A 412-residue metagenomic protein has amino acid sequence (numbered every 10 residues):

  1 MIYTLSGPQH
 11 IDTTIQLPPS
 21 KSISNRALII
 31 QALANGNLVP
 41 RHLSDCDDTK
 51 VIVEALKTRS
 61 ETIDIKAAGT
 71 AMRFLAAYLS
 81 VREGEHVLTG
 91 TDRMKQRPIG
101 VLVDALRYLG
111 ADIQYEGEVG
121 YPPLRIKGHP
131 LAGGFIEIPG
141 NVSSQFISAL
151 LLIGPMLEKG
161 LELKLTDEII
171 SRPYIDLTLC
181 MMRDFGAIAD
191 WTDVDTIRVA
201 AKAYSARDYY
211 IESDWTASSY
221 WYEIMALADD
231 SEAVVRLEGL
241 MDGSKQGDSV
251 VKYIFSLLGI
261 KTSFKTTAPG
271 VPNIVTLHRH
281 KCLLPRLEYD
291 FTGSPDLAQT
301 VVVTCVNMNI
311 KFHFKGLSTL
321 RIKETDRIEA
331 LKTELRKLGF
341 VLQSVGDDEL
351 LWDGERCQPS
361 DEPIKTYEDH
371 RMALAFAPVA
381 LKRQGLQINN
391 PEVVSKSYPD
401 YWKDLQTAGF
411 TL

Functional and structural regions predicted by a protein language model:
M1-L412: Short, structured segments at the rim of ligand-binding sites
